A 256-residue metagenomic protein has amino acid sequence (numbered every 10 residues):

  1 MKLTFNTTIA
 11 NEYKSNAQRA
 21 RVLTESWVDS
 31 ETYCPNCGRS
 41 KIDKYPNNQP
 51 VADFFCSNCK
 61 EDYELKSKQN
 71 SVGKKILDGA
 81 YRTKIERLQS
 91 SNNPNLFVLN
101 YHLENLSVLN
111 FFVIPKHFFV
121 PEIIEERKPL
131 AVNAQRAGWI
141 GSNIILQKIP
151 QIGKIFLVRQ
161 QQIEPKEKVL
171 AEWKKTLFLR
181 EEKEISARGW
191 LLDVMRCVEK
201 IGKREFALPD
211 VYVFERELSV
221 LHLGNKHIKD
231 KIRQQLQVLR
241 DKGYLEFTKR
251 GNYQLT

Functional and structural regions predicted by a protein language model:
A10-V22, P35-D43: Short Cys/His-rich Zn2+-coordinating modules
R21-E31, K44-P50: Short, flexible, mixed-charge glycine/proline-rich loop motifs that serve as phosphate/nucleic-acid-contacting
C34-C37, C56-C59: Short cysteine-rich clusters marking metal-coordination/redox-active sites
K60-N95: Short metal-binding segments enriched for Cys and/or His
I114-D193: Long, low-complexity, charged/polar intrinsically disordered regions in eukaryotic proteins
I185-F206, Q237: Positively charged, polyanion-binding regions of nucleic-acid-associated proteins
R216-I232: Short, positively charged loop/turn segments that connect secondary-structure elements
D230-T256: Charged low-complexity interaction tracts in eukaryotic proteins
